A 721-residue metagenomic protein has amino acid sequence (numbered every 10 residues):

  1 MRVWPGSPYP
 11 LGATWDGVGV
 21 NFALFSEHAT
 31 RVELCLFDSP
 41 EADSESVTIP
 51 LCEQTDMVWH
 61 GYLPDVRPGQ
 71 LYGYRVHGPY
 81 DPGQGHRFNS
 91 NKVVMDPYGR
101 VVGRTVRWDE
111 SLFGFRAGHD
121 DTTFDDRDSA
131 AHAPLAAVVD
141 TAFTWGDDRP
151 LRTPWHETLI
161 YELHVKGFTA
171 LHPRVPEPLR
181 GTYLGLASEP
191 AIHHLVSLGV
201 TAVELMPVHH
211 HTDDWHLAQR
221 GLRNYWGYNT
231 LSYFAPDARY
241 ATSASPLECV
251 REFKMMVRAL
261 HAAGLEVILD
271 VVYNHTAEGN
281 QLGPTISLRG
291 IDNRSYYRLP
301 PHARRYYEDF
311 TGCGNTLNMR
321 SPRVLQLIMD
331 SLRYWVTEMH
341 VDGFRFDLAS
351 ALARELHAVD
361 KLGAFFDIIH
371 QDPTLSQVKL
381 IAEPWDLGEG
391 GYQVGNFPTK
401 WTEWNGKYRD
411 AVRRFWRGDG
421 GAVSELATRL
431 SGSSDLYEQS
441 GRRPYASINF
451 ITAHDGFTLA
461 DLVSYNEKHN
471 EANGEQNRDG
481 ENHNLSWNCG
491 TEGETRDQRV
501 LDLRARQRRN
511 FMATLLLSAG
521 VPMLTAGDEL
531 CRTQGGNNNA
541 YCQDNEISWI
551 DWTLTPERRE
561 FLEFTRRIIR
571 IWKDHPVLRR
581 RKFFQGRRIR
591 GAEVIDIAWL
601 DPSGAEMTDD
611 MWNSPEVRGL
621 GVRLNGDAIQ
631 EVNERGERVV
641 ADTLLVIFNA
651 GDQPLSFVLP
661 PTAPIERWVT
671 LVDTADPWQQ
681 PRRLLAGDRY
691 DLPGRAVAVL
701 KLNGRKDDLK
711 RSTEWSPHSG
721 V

Functional and structural regions predicted by a protein language model:
M1-Y161, K166, T495, V500-R509 (+2 more regions): Carbohydrate-interacting/catalytic domains
L24, Y74, L163, L205 (+9 more regions): Conserved, mostly hydrophobic/aromatic
S26-H28, E53-T55, D65-R67, G78 (+20 more regions): Short, flexible loop/turn elements at secondary-structure junctions
G78-T144, D214-N229, A263, G283-E308 (+2 more regions): Core domains of carbohydrate- and sulfate-ester-processing enzymes
D81-G85, T169-L171, H211-W215, H275-E278 (+5 more regions): Short catalytic/ligand-binding loop motif for oxyanion handling, primarily in non-cytosolic enzymes, centered on
S129, H164-V341, L348-T374, G391 (+1 more regions): Substrate-binding/active-site clefts of carbohydrate-active enzymes
L159-Y161, V203, V267-L269, F344 (+2 more regions): Hydrophobic faces of well-ordered beta-strands that scaffold small-molecule active sites in alpha/beta enzyme cores
K361-A526, N539-Q543, P576-F583, I589-L600 (+3 more regions): Conserved alpha/beta catalytic core and glycan-binding cleft of carbohydrate-active enzymes
